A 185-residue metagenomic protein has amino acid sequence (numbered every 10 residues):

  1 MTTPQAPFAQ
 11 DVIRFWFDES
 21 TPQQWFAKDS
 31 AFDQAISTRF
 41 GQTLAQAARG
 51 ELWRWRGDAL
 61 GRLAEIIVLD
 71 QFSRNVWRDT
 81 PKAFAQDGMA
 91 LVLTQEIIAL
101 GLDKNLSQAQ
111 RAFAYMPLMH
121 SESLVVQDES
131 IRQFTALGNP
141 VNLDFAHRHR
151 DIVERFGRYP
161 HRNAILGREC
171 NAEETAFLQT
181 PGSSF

Functional and structural regions predicted by a protein language model:
M1-L63, V68-D79, F84-F185: Intrinsically disordered, low-complexity activation-like regions
